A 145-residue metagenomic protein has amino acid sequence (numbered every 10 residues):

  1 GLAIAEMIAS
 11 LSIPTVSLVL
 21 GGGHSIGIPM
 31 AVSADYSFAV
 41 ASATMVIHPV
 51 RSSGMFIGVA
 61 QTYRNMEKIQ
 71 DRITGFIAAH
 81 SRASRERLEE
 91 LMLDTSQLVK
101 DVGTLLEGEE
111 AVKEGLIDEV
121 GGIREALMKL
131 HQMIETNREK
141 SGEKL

Functional and structural regions predicted by a protein language model:
G1-I28, S33-L145: N-terminal organellar transit peptides
